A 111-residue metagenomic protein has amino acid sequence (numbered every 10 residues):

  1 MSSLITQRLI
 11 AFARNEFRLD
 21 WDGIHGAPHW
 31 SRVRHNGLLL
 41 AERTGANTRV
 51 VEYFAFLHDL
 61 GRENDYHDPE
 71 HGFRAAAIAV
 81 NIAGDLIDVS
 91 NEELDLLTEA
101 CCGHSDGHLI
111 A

Functional and structural regions predicted by a protein language model:
M1-R74: Acidic/His-rich, divalent-metal-binding segments that scaffold phosphate/diphosphate chemistry
T44-A111: Divalent metal-dependent catalytic cores for phosphoryl transfer on phosphate-bearing substrates
